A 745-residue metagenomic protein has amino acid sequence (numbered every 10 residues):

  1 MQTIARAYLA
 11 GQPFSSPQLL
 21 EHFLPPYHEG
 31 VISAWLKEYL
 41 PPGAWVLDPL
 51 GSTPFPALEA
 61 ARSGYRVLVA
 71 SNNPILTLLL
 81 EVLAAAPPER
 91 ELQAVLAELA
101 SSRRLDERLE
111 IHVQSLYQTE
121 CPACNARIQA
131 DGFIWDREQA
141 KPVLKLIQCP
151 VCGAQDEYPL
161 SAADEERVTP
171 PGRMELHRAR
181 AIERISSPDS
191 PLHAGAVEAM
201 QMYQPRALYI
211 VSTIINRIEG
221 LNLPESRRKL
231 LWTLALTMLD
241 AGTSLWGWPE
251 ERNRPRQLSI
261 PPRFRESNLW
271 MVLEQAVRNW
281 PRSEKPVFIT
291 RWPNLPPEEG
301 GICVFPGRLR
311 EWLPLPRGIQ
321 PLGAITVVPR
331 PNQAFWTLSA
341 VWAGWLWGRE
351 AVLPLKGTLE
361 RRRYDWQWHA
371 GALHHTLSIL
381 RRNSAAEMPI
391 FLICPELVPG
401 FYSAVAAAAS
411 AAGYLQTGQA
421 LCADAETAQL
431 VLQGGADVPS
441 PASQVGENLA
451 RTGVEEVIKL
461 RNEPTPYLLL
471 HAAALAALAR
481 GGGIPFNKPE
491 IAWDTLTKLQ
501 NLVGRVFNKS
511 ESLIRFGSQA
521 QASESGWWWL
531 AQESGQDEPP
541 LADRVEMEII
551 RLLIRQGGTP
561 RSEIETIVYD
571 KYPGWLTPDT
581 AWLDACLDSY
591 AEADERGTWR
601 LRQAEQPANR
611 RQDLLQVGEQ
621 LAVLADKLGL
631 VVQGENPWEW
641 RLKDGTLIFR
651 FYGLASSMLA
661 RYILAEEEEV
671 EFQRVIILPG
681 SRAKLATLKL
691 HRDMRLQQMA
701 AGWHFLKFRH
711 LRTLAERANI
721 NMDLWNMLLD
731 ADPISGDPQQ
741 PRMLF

Functional and structural regions predicted by a protein language model:
M1-S52, P56-L322, P329, Q333-R362 (+2 more regions): Nucleic-acid modification enzymes, centered on SAM-dependent nucleic-acid methyltransferases
F23, G348, T358-G371, C394-G400 (+4 more regions): Short, contiguous acidic/charged loop-to-helix segments that flank catalytic cores in large enzymes
A34-P41, H374-A385, A660-R674: Short, basic/hydrophobic alpha-helical segments
E91-L99, W347-G348, G400-L421: Conserved Class I S-adenosyl-L-methionine
I111-A123, T358-T417: Conserved Class I SAM-dependent methyltransferase catalytic core
P306-L309, V328, C394-E396, A420-L421 (+1 more regions): Active-site proximal loops enriched in glycine and acidic residues that flank catalytic Cys/His/Asp and coordinate
L315, G323-T326, N332-S339, F391-I393 (+3 more regions): Extended hydrophobic-aromatic, low-complexity segments
L415-F745: C-terminal non-catalytic scaffold/interaction domains in large multidomain proteins
